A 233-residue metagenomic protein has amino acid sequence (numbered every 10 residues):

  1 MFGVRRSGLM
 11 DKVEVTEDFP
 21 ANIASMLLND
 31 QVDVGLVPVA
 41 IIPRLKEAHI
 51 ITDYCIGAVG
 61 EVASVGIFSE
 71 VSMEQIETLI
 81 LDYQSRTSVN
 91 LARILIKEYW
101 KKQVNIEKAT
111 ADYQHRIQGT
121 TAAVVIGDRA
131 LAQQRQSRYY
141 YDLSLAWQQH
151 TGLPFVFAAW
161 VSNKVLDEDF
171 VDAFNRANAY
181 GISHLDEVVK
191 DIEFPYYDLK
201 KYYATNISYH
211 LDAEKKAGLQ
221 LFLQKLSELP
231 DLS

Functional and structural regions predicted by a protein language model:
M1-S233: Domain-level signature for soluble enzymes in the chorismate/prephenate branch of the shikimate pathway
